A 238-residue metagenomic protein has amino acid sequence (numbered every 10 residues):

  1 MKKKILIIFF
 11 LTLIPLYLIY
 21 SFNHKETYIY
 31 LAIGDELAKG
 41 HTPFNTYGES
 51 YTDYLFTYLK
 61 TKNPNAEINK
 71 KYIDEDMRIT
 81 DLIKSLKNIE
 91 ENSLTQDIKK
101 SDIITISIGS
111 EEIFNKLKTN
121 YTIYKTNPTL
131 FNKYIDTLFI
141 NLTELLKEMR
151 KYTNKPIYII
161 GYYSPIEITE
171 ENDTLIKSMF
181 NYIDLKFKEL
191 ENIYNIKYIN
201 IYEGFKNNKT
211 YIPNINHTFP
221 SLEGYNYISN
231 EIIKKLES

Functional and structural regions predicted by a protein language model:
M1-L11: N-terminal Sec-pathway targeting helices
Y20-H24, Y54, I83-I104, E144-K151: Short amphipathic alpha-helices and their capping/turn segments at secondary-structure boundaries
F22-D74, N226: Serine-esterase "nucleophile elbow" of acetyl-processing enzymes
I29-I33, I68-I73, D102-S107, P156-G161 (+1 more regions): Structural recognition of the beta-strand scaffold that forms the well-ordered cores of secreted hydrolase catalytic
E36-K39, I73-T80, S110-N115, Y163-E167 (+1 more regions): Solvent-exposed loop/turn segments at secondary-structure junctions within structured extracellular/periplasmic domains
D76-L94, I212-F219: Charged, often glycine-rich, active-site loop that binds/positions anionic groups
K87-K133: Oxyanion-hole/transition-state-stabilizing segment in secreted/luminal serine hydrolases and related acyltransferases
Y162-S238: Catalytic His-Asp segment of secreted/periplasmic serine-dependent ester chemistry enzymes
